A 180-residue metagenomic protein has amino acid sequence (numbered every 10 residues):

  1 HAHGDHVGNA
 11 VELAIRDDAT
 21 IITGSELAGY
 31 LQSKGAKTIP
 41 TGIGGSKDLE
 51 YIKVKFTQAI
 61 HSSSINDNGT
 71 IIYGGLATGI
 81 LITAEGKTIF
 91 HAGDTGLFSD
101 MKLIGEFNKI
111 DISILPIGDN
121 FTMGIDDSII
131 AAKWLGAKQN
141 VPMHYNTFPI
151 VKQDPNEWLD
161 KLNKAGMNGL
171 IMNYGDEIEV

Functional and structural regions predicted by a protein language model:
H1, N9, I21, V54 (+4 more regions): Divalent metal-coordination and catalytic microenvironments
H1-D17, G24-E26, Y30: Di-metal (Zn2+ and/or Mg2+/Mn2+) metal-binding site signature of metallo-dependent hydrolases with the MBL/beta-CASP
H1-H6, H61, H91, H144: Histidine-centered active-site/metal-ligand motif
A10-L13, L31, M101-I104, W158: Hydrophobic packing residues within well-ordered alpha-helices of enzyme cores
I15-T20, K87-I89: Short active-site oxyanion
T20, Q32-S46, I129, K133-V180: Binuclear metal-ion centers of metallo-dependent hydrolases, dominated by the metallo-beta-lactamase
T41-G105, N173-V180: Core dinuclear metal-dependent hydrolase active-site scaffold
T78-L135, M143, T147-P149: Metallo-beta-lactamase
